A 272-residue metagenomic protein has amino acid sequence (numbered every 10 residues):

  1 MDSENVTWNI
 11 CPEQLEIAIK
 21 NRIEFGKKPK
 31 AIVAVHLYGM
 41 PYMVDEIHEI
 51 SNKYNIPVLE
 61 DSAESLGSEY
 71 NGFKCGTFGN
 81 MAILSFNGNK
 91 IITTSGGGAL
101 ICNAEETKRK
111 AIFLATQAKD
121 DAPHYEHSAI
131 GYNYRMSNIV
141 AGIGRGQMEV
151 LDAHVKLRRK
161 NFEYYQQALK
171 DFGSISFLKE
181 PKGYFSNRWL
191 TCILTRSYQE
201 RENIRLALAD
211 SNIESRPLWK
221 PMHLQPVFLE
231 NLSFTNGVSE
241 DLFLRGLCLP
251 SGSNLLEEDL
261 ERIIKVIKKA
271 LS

Functional and structural regions predicted by a protein language model:
M1-D2, N80: Conserved donor nucleotide-binding strand/loop of the catalytic core
D2, P12-K27, A31-V35, M40 (+4 more regions): PLP-dependent aminotransferase class I/II
S3-T7, E64, G88-N89, H223: Short, acidic/turn-prone active-site loops that include or flank metal/cofactor- and phosphate-binding residues
W8, L84, L100, Y132 (+1 more regions): Residues that recognize and position ribonucleotide moieties
I56-P57: Hydrophobic "anchor" residues on beta-strands that sit immediately upstream of conserved functional sites
E60-T94, P123-S128: Conserved active-site segment immediately N-terminal to the catalytic lysine that forms the internal aldimine
T77-A115, N138: Active-site PLP attachment segment
